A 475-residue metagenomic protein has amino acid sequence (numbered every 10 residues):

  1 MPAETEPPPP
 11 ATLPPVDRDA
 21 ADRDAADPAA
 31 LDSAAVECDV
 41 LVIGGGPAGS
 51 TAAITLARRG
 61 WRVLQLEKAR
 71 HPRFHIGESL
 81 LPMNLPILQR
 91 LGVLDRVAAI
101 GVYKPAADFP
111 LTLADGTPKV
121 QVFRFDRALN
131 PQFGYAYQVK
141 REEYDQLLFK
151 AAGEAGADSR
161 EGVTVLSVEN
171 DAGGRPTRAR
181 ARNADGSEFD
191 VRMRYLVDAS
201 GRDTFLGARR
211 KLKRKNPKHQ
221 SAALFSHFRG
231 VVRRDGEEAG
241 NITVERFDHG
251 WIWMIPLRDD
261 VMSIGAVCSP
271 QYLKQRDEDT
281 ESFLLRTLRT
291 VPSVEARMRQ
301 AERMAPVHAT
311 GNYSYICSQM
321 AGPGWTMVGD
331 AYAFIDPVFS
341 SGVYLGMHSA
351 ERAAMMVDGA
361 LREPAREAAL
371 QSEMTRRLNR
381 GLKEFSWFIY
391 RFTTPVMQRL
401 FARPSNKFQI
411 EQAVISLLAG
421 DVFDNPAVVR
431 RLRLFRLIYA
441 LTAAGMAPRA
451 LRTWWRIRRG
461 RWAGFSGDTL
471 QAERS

Functional and structural regions predicted by a protein language model:
D32-G46: Beta1/beta-strand and adjacent pyrophosphate-binding region of the FAD-binding site in flavoprotein oxidoreductases
G49-S50: N-terminal Rossmann-fold NAD(P) dinucleotide-binding loop
A57-I76: Glycine-rich FAD pyrophosphate-binding loop
H75-D115: N-terminal FAD cofactor-binding segment of flavoenzymes
L129-K150, K274-D279: Short beta-strand to alpha-helix junction loop
A151-V294: Predominantly flavin-linked oxidoreductase catalytic cores and closely associated redox partners
Y272-M356, R362-E373, R380: FAD/FMN-dependent oxidoreductases across multiple families
M355-S475: C-terminal helical "tail/cap" subdomain of flavin- and related membrane-associated enzymes
